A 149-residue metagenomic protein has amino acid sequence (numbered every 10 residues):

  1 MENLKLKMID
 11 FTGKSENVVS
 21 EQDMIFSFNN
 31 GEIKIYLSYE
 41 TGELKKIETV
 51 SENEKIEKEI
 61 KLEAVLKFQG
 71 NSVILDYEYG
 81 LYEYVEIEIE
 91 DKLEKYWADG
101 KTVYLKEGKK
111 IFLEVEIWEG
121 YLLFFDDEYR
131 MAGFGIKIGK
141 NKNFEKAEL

Functional and structural regions predicted by a protein language model:
M1-E21, F26, I47-V103, E145-L149: Intrinsic disorder/low-complexity detector
N17-E32, F112-E119: A cross-kingdom feature marking solvent-exposed beta-strand/loop segments within repeated, beta-rich binding/scaffold
E32-I33, Y39-T41: An acidic, glycine-rich, mixed-charge low-complexity segment common to nucleic-acid enzymes
I35-Y36, L123: A residue-level detector for well-ordered beta-strand positions
S38-Y39, D126: Short, acidic, Ser/Thr-enriched surface-loop or helix-capping motifs
G42-E43, R130: Residue-level signal for well-ordered, solvent-exposed loop/turn and beta-edge residues enriched in charged/polar side
V103, K110-I111: N-terminal intrinsically disordered, cationic/polar leader segments that include organellar targeting peptides
I111-E148: Mixed-charge, glycine-accented linear interaction segment located at domain edges/termini
